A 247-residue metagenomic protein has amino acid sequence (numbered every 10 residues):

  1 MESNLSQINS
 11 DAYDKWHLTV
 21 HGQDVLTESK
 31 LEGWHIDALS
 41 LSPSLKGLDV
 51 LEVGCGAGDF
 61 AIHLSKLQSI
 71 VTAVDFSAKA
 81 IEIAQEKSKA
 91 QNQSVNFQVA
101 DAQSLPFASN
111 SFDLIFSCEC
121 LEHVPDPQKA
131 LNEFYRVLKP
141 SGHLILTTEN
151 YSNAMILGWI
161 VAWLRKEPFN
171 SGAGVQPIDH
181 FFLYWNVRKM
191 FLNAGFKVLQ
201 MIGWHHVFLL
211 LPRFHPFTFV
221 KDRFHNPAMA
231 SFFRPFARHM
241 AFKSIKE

Functional and structural regions predicted by a protein language model:
M1-S104, A108, F116-C118, L131 (+1 more regions): Conserved N-terminal segment of class I S-adenosyl-L-methionine
Q23-S29, I83, P125-E133, V137 (+1 more regions): S-adenosyl-L-methionine-dependent methyltransferase catalytic module, highlighting the catalytic core
L39, V137-L138: Short acidic-hydrophobic sequence patches enriched in Asp/Glu that either
D113: Conserved acidic residues
E119-H123: Short catalytic micro-motifs in class I SAM-dependent methyltransferases
